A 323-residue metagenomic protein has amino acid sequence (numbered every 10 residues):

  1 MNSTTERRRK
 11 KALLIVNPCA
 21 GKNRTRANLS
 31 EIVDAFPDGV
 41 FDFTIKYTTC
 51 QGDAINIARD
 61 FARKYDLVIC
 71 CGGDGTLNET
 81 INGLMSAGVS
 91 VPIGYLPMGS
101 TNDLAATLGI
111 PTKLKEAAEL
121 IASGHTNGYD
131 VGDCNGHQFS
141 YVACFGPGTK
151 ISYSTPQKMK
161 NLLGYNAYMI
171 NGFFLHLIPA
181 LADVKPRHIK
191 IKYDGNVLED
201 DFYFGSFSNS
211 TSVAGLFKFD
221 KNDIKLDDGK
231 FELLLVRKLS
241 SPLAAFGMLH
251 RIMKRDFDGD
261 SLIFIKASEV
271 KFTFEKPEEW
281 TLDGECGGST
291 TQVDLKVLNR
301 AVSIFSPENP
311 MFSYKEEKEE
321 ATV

Functional and structural regions predicted by a protein language model:
M1-C71, M311, K318-V323: ATP/NTP phosphate-donor binding region
N2, Y193-D194, E199, K225 (+1 more regions): ATP/nucleoside-binding phosphotransfer catalytic cores, i.e., glycine-rich phosphate-binding loops
T48, S86-Y203, F207: Catalytic core of DAGKc-family lipid kinases
A54, D74, G205: Short conserved active-site loop signatures built around small residues
T76-G88: Short Gly/Thr/Asp-enriched flexible loops that form oxyanion-binding sites at enzyme active sites
H137-G146, K150, E199-N209, V213-A214 (+4 more regions): Short hydrophobic-aromatic micro-motifs
M159-Y168, S212, L216, K221-S241: Gly/Ser/Thr-rich active-site loops/lids in small-molecule metabolic enzymes that frequently grip phosphoryl groups
